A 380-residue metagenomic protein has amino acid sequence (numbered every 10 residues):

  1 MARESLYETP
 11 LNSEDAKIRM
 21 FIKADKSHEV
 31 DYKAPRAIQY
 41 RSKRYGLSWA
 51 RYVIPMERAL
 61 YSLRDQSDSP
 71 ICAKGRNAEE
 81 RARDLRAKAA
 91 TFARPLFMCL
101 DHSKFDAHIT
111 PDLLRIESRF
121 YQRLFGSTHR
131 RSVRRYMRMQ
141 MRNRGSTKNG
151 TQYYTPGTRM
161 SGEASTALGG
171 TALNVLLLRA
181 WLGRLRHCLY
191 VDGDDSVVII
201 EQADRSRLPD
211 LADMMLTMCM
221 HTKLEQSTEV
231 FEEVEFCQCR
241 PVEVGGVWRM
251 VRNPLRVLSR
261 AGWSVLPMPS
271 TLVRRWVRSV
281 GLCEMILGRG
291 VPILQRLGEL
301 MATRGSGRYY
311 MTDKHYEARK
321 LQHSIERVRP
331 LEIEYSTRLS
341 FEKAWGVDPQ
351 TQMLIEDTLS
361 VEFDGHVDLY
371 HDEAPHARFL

Functional and structural regions predicted by a protein language model:
A2-A34, R81-A93, V133-Q152: Reverse-transcriptase-like RNA-dependent polymerase core
I22-K26, R41-R44, R51, N77 (+6 more regions): Short, flexible loop/turn elements at secondary-structure junctions
V30-D31, Y61, A107-T110, L114-E117 (+4 more regions): Short helix/loop capping segments that flank catalytic or ligand/cofactor-binding pockets
A37, G46-K104, T166: Active-site-proximal segment of RNA-dependent polymerases
K43-R58, A172-A180, V277-G288: Short, hydrophobic/amphipathic alpha-helical patches that form generic packing surfaces within helical domains
R51, P55, A59, I116-L124 (+3 more regions): Generic, well-ordered alpha-helical scaffold segments in large soluble proteins
A93-D192, I199-S206, E233: Conserved polymerase palm-domain catalytic core
Y153, G157-M160, D204-D213, T217-H221 (+1 more regions): Active-site and adjacent loop segments of nucleotide-processing enzymes that use two-metal-ion phosphate chemistry
